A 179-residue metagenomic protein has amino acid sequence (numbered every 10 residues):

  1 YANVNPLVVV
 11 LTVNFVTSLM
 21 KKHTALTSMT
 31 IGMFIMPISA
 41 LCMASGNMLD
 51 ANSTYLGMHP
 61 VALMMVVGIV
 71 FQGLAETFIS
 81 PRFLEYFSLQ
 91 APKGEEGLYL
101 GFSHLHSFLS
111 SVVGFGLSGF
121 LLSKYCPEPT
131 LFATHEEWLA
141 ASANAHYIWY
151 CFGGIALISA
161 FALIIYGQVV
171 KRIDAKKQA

Functional and structural regions predicted by a protein language model:
Y1-K22, I31-A40, S111: Transmembrane alpha-helices of Major Facilitator/SLC transporters
A2-P6, S103-S118: Glycine-rich segments within core transmembrane alpha-helices of 12-TM secondary carriers
T24, F120-A156: A membrane-interface helix-boundary motif in multi-pass transporters
F34-G57: C-terminal ends and interior cores of transmembrane alpha-helices in multi-pass membrane transporters/permeases
G46-N47, S142-A179: Multi-pass alpha-helical transporter architecture, strongest for 12-TM Major Facilitator/SLC carriers used
S53-I79: Hydrophobic core of transmembrane alpha-helices in multi-pass small-molecule transporters, especially MFS/SLC-type
A62-L63, A91-H106: Loop-to-transmembrane helix entry/capping segments in MFS-fold secondary transporters and related SLC/MFSD carriers
T77-P92: Intracellular juxtamembrane helix-capping segments at the cytosolic ends of symmetry-related transmembrane helices
